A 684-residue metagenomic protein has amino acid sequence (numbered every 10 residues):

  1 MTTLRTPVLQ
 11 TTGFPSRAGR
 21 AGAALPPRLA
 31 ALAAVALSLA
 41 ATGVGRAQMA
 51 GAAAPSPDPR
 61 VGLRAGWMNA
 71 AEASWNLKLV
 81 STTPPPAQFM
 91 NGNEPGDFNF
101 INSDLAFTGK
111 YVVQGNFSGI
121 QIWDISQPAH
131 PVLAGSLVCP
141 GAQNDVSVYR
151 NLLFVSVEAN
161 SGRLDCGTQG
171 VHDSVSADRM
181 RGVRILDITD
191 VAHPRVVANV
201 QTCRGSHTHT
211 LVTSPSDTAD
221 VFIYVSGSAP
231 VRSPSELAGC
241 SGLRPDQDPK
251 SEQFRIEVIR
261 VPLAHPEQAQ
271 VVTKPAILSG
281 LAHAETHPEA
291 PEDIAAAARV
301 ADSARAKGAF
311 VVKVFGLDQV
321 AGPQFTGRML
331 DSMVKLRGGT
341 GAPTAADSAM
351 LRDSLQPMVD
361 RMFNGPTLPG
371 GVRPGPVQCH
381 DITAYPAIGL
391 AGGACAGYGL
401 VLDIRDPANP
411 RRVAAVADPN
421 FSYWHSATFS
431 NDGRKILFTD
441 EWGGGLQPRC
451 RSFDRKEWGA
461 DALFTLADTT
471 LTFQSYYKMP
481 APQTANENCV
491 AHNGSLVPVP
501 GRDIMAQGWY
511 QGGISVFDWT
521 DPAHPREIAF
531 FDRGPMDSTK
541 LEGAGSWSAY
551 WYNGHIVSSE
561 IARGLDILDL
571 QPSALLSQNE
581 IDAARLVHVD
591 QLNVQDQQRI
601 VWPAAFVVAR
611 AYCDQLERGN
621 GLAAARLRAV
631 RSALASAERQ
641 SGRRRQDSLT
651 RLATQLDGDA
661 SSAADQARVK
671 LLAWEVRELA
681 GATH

Functional and structural regions predicted by a protein language model:
M1-L25: N-terminal secretory signal peptides that target proteins for export/translocation
L9, R17-A18, R28-L29, L133 (+1 more regions): Intrinsically disordered, low-complexity segments enriched in proline/serine/threonine
G19-R20, P26-A41, R46: Bacterial N-terminal signal peptides
Q48-Q615, A629: Feature marking well-ordered beta-strand scaffolds used for ligand recognition
N579-H684: Soluble extracellular-acting proteins and domains
